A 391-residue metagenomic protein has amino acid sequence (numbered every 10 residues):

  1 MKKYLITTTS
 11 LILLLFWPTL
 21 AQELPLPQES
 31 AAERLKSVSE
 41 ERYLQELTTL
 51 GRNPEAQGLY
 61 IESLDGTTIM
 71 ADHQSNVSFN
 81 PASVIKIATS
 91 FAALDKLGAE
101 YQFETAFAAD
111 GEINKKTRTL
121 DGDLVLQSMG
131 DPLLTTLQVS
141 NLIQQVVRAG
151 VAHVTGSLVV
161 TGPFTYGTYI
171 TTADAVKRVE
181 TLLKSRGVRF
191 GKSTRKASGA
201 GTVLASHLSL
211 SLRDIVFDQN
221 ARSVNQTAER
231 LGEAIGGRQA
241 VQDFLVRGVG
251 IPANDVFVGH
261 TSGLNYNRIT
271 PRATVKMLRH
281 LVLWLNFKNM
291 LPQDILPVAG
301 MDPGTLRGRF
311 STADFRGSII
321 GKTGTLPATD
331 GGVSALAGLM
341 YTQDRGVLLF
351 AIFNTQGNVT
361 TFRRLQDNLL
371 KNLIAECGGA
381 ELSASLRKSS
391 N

Functional and structural regions predicted by a protein language model:
T8-L15: Bacterial N-terminal signal peptides
W17-A21: Sec/Tat signal peptide C-region and signal peptidase I cleavage site
Q22-S78, L142-A149: Beta-lactamase-like hydrolase cores
T48, M70-D72, I235-N391: Small-residue-rich helix-loop
P54-A56, Q74-N76, A82-I85, E100-Q102 (+9 more regions): Extracytoplasmic
T67, P81-E100, L158, R178-V179 (+2 more regions): Active-site SXXK
F103-P163: Active-site-adjacent, His/Asp/Glu-enriched structural segments that form or flank metal-binding and acid/base networks
Q145-G156, F164-I295: A small/polar active-site loop signature that marks catalytic segments
